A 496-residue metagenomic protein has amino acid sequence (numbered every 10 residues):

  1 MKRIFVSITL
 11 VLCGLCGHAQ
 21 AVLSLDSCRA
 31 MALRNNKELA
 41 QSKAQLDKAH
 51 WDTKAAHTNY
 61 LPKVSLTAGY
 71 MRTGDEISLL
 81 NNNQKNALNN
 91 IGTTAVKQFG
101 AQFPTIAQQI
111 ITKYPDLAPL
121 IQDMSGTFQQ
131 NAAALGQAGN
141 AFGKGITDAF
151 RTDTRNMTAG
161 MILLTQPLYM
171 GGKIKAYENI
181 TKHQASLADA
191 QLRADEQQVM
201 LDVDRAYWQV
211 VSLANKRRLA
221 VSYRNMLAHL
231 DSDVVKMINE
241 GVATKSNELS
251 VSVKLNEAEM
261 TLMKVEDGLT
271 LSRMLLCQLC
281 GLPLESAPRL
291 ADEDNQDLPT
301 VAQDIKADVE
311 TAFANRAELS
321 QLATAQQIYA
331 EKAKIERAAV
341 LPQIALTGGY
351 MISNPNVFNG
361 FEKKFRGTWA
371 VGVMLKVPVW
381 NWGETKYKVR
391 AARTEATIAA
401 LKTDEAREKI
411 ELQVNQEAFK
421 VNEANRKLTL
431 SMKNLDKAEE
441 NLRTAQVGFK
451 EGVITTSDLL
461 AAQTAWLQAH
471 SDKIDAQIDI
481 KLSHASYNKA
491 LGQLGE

Functional and structural regions predicted by a protein language model:
K2-I8: Sec-dependent signal peptide recognition, specifically the positively charged N-region followed immediately by
T9-H18: Hydrophobic h-region of N-terminal signal peptides that target proteins for export in Gram-negative bacteria
A19-S78, L168, L284, L290-Q327 (+2 more regions): Bacterial Sec-pathway N-terminal export signals of envelope proteins
A30-A40, D47-K63, F150, T154 (+7 more regions): A glycine-/polar-enriched beta->alpha junction
Q41-A56, D195, V199-R218, H229 (+7 more regions): Amphipathic alpha-helical coiled-coil segments
T53, A190-T311, K420, A424 (+2 more regions): Periplasmic alpha-helical coiled-coil/stalk elements that build and connect Gram-negative outer-membrane
T67-T73, P167, L213, K254 (+4 more regions): Outer-membrane beta-barrel pore domains and translocons
A68-I162, E293-A302, K334, T347-V377: Small/polar, glycine/serine/threonine/aspartate-rich low-complexity segments that form flexible
